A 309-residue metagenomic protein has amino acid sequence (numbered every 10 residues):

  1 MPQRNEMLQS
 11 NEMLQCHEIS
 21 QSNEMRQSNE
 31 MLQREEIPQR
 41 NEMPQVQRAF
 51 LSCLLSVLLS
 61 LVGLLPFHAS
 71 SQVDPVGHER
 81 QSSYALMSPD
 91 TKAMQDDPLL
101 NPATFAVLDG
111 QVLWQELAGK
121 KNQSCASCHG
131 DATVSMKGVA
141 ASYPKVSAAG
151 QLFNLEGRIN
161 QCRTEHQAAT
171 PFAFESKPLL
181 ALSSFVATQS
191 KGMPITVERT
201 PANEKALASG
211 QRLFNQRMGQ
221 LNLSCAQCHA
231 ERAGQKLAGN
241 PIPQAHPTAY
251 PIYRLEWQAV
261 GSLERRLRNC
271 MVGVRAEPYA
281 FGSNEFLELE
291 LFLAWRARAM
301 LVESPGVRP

Functional and structural regions predicted by a protein language model:
M1-P44: Long, intrinsically disordered low-complexity tandem-repeat segments
M43-V57: Bacterial N-terminal signal peptides that target proteins for export
C53-A106, V134, P144-A208, G234 (+3 more regions): Post-cleavage N-terminal segment of exported redox proteins
D96-S127: N-terminal, post-signal-peptide region of Sec/Tat-exported proteins
W114, L213-F214: Conserved short C-terminal alpha-helix that flanks the catalytic cleft of nucleotide-sugar-dependent
N122-T133, L182, G210, Q220-R232 (+2 more regions): The canonical Cys-X-X-Cys-His
S135-G138, Q235-G239: Short Cys/His-rich "knuckle" micro-motifs
A140-A149, P241-Y250: Short cysteine/histidine-rich metal-coordination sites, predominantly Zn2+-binding motifs
